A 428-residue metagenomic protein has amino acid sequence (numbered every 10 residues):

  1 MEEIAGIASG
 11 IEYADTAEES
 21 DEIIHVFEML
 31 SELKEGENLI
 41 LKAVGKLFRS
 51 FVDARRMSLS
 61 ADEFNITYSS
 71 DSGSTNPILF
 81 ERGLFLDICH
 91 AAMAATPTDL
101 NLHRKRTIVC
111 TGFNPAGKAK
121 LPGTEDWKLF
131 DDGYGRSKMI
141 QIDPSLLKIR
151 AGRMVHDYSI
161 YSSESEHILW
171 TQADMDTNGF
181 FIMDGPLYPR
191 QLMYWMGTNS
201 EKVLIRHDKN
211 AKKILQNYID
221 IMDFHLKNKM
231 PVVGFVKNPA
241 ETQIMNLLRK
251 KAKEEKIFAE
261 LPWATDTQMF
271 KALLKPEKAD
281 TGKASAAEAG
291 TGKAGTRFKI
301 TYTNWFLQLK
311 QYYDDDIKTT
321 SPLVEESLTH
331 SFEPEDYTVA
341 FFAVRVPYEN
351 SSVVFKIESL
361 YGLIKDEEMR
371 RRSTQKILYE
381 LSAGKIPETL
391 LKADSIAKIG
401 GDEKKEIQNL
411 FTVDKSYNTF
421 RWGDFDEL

Functional and structural regions predicted by a protein language model:
E2, H90-A92, I142: N-terminal functional modules and adjacent low-complexity/disordered segments of proteins
E2-A54, S60-A61, I66, I149-F180 (+1 more regions): Long, contiguous domain-sized segments
I66-N76: Two-metal-ion RNase H-like nuclease active-site motif
S70, A91, I182: Generic enzyme active-site microenvironment
S74-E81, L86-V109: Active-site cofactor/substrate anionic-group-binding motifs, chiefly glycine- and Lys/Arg-rich phosphate-binding loops
A95-A151, V155-H156: Compact, glycine/acidic-enriched structural inserts
